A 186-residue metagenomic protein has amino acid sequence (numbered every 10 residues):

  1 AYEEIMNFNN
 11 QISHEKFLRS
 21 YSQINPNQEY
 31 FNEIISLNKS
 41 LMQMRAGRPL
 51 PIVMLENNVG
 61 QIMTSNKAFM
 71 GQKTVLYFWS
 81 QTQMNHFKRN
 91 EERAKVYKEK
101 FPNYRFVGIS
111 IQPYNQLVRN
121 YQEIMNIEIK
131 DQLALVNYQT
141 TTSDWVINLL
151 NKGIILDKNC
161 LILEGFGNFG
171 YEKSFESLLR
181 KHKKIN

Functional and structural regions predicted by a protein language model:
A1-I62: Oxidative protein folding and maturation machinery
G47, F69-M70, K100-P102, W145-L149 (+1 more regions): A structural signal for short secondary-structure junctions
M63-A94: Short active-site neighborhood of thiol/selenol oxidoreductases, capturing the structured segment around
M70-K73, P102-R105, I129, K158: Loop/turn elements at helix/coil->beta-strand transitions in domains of secreted/extracellular proteins
N85-M125, N137-S143: Structural microenvironment flanking redox-active thiols in thiol-disulfide oxidoreductases
Q122-K158: Short, internal strand/loop/helix patches that form the active-site neighborhood or redox-interaction surface
I155-N186: Thiol-/selenol-based redox modules, centered on thioredoxin-like and closely related oxidoreductase domains
